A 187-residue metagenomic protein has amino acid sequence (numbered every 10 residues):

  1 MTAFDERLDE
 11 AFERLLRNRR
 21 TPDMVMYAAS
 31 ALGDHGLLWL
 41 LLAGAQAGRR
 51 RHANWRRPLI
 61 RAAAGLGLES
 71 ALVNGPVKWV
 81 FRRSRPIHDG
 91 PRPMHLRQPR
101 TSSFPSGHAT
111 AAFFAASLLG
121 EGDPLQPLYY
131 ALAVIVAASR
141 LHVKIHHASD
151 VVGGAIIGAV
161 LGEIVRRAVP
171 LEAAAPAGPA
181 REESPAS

Functional and structural regions predicted by a protein language model:
M1-L37, N74-T101: N-terminal transmembrane-helix/juxtamembrane module of multi-pass inner/ER membrane proteins
R19-P22, A53-R57, I87, D123-P127 (+1 more regions): Membrane-helix interface segments
M26, R57-G65, L128, S149-G153: Alpha-helical transmembrane segments of integral membrane proteins
L38-A47: Hydrophobic core of alpha-helical transmembrane segments in multi-pass integral membrane proteins
A45, L68, L72, P76-V77 (+1 more regions): Alpha-helical membrane-inserting segments
Q46-A71: Interfacial segments of alpha-helical transmembrane regions
A64-K78, P127-R140: Small-polar-interrupted transmembrane alpha-helices in polytopic inner-membrane proteins
G90-S187: Membrane-embedded catalytic cores of phosphoryl/pyrophosphoryl-handling enzymes
